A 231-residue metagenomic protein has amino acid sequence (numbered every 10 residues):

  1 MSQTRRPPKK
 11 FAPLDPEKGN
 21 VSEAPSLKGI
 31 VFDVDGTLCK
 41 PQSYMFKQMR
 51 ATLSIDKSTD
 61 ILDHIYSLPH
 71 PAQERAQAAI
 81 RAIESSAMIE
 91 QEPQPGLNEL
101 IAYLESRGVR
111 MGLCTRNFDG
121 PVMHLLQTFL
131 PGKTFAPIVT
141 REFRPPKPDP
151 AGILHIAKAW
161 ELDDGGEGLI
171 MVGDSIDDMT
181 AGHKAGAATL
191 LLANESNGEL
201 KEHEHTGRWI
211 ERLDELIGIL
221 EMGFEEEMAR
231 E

Functional and structural regions predicted by a protein language model:
M1-K28, A102, D119, M123-E231: Asp-based, Mg2+/Mn2+-dependent phosphohydrolase catalytic module
Q3-A72: Active-site neighborhood of HAD-like aspartate-dependent phosphohydrolases
D33-V34, C114, V172, L192: Short hydrophobic segments within beta-strands
L38, M111-C114, M171, W209: Conserved SAM-binding loop
F46, I61-L62, Q73, Q77 (+4 more regions): A general structural signal for well-ordered alpha-helical segments in protein cores
M49-R50, R81-E84, V122-L125: Hydrophobic alpha-helical core bundles mediating ligand binding, dimerization, or RNAP-core interactions
Q73-E84, K133-P137: Short, basic/glycine-rich phosphate-binding loops at helix/coil junctions that contact nucleotide phosphates
S86-L113, D119-M123, P150: Short, acidic loop-to-helix structural element flanking the phosphoryl-transfer center in phosphate-processing enzymes
